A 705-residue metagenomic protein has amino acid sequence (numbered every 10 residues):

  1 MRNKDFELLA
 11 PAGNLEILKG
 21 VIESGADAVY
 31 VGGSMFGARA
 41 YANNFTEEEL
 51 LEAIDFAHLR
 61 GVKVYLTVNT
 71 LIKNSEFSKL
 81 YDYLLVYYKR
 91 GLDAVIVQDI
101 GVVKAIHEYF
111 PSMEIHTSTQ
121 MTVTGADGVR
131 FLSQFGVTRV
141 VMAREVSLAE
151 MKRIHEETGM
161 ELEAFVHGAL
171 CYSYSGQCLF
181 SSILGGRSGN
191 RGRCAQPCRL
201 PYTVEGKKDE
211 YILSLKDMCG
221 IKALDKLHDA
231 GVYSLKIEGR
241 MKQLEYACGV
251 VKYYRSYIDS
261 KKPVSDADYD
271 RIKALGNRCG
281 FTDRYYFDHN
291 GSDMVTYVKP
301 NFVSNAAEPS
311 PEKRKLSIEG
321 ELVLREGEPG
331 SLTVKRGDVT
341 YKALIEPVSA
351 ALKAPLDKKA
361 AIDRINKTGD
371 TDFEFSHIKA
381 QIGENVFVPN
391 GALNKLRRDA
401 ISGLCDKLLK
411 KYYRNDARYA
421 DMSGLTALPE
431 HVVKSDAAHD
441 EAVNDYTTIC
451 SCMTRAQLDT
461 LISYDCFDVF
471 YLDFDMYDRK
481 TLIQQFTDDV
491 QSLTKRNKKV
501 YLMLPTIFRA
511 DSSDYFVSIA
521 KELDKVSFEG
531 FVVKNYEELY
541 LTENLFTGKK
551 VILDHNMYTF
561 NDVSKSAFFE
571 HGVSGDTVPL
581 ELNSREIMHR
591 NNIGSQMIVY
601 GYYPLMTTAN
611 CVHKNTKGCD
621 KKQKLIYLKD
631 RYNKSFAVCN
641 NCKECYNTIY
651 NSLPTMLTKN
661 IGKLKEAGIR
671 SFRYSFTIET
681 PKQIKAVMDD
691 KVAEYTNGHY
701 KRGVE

Functional and structural regions predicted by a protein language model:
R2-V123, V141-E145, A149-S234, M241-E705: Active-site pocket-lining/capping segments in soluble small-molecule metabolic enzymes
F135-G136: Hydrophobic alpha-helical bundles that form the membrane domains of multi-pass transporters
